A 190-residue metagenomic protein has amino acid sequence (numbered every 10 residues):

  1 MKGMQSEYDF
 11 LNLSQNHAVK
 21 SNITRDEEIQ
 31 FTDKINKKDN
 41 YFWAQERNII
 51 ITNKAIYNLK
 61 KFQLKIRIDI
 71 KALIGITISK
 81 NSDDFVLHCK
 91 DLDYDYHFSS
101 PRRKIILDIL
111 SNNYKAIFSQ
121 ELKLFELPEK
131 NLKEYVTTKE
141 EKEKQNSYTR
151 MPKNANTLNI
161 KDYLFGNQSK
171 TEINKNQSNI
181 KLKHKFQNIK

Functional and structural regions predicted by a protein language model:
M1, Q187-K190: A positional/structural detector of protein chain ends, strongest at the extreme C-terminus and weakly at the extreme
M1-N48: Anionic N-terminal interaction surfaces
S6, S147-T149, S169-T171, S178: Intrinsically disordered, low-complexity serine/threonine-rich segments
D9-L11, I35, V136, L164 (+1 more regions): Intrinsically disordered, low-complexity regions of eukaryotic proteins
L13-N16, S21, R47, K54 (+5 more regions): Intrinsically disordered, low-complexity proline-rich segments enriched in Ser/Thr
K34-D84, H88-K104, G166: Phosphoinositide-binding peripheral membrane targeting modules
S82-Y163: Eukaryotic regulatory low-complexity N-terminal regions enriched in Ser/Thr, Pro, acidic
K170-N188: Long eukaryotic intrinsically disordered, low-complexity acidic serine/threonine/proline-rich tail regions that act as
